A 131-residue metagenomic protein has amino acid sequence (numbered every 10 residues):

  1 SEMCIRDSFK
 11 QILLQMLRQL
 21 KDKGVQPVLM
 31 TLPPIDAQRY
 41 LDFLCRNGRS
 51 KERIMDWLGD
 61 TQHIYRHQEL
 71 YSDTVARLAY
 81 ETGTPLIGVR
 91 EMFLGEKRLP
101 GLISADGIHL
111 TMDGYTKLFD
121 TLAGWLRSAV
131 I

Functional and structural regions predicted by a protein language model:
E2-I5: Short, small-residue-biased leader/transition segments that mark boundaries at the very start of proteins
S8-I12, H63, H67-Y71, G114 (+1 more regions): Soluble or luminal CAZymes and related metallo-dependent hydrolases
S8-Q11, Q15-R18, D22, L70-R77: Alpha-helical scaffolding segments of alpha/beta enzyme cores, especially the outer helices of TIM-barrel or partial
D22-P27, T84: A short helix->loop->beta-strand "cap" motif at the edges of active sites that frequently abuts
L29-T31: Structural beta-sheet core signal
P33-D36, M92: Short "lid" loop at the C-terminus of a central beta-strand within the Rossmann-like core of SAM-dependent
R39-I87: Substrate-gating cap/lid alpha-helix
T82-P85, L102-I131: Histidine-centered active-site loop/cap adjacent to the catalytic His in serine esterases/O-acetyl transfer systems
